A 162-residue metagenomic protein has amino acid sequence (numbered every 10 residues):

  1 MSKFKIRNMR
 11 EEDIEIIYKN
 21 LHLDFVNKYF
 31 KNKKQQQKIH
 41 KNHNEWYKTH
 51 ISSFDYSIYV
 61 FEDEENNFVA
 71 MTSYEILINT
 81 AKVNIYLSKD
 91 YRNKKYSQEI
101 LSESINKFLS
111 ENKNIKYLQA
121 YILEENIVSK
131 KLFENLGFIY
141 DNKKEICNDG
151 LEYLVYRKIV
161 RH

Functional and structural regions predicted by a protein language model:
S2-I14, K19-L23, I58-H162: Acyl-donor (CoA/ACP) binding surface of acyl/acetyltransferases
H22, H40-H43, H50, H162: Histidine (H) residue identity feature
F25-W46: Conserved GNAT-fold acetyl-CoA-binding loop/helix
E45-T49, N142-K143: Short, P/G- and charge-enriched loop/turn segments at secondary-structure junctions
Y47-V60: A short helix-loop-beta-strand connector motif used in the catalytic cores of GNAT acetyltransferases and, in some
